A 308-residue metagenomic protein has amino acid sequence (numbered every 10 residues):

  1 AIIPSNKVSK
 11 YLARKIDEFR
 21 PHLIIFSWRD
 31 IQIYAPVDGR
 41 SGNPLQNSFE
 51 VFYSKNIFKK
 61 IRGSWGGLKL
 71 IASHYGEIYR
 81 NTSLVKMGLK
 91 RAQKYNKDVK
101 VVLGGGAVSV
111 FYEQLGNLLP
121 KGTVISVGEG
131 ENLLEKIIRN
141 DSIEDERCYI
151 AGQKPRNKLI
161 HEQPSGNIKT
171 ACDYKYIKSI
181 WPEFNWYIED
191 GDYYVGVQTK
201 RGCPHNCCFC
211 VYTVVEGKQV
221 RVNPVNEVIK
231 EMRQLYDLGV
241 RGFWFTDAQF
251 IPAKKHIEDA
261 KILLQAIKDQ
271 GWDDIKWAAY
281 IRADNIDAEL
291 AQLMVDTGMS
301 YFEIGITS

Functional and structural regions predicted by a protein language model:
A1-L238: Acidic, low-complexity intrinsically disordered segments
V225-S308: Conserved SAM/AdoMet-binding glycine-rich loop
